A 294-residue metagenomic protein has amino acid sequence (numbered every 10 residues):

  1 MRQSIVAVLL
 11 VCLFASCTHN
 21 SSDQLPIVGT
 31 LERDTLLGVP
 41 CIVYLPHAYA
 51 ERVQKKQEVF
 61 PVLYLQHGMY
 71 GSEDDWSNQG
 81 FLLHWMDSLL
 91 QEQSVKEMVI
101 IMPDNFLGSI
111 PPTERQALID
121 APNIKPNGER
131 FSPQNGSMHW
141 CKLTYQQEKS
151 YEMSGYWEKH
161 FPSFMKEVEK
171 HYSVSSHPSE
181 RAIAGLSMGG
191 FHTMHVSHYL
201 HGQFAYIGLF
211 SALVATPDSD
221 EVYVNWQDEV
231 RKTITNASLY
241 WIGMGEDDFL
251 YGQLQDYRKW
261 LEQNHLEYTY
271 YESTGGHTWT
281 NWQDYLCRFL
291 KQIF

Functional and structural regions predicted by a protein language model:
R2-V8: Sec-dependent signal peptide recognition, specifically the positively charged N-region followed immediately by
V11-C12: Repetitive helical segments and hydrophobic/amphipathic motifs
A15-S16: C-terminal motif of bacterial Sec signal peptides marking the signal peptidase cleavage site
N20-F294: Non-catalytic cap/lid and distal C-terminal segments of serine-dependent acyl enzymes
